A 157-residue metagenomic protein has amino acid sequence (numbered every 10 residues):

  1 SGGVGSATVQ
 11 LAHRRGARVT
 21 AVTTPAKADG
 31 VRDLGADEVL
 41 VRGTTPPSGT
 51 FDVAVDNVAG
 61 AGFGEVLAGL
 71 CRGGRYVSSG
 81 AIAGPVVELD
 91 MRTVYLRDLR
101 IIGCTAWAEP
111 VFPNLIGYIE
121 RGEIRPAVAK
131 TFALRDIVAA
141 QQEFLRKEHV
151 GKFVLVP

Functional and structural regions predicted by a protein language model:
S1-G43: Mid-domain Rossmann-like dinucleotide-binding core that forms the NAD(H)/NADP(H) cofactor-binding site
T8-V9, A28, F63, L67 (+1 more regions): Generic hydrophobic/aromatic pocket-lining and core-packing "Φ" positions
A21-A26, R42, N57, G80 (+1 more regions): N-terminal Rossmann-fold cofactor-binding loop
P46-A54: A short acidic, Gly/Pro-enriched loop at the edge of an enzyme's catalytic core that lines a small-molecule cofactor
A54-V55, V77: N-terminal Rossmann-like NAD(P) cofactor-binding module of classical short-chain dehydrogenase/reductase
R72-V77, E88-V128: Rossmann-fold dehydrogenase core element
E109-P157: C-terminal hydrophobic helical "lid"/dimerization subdomain of Rossmann-like NAD(P)H-dependent oxidoreductases
